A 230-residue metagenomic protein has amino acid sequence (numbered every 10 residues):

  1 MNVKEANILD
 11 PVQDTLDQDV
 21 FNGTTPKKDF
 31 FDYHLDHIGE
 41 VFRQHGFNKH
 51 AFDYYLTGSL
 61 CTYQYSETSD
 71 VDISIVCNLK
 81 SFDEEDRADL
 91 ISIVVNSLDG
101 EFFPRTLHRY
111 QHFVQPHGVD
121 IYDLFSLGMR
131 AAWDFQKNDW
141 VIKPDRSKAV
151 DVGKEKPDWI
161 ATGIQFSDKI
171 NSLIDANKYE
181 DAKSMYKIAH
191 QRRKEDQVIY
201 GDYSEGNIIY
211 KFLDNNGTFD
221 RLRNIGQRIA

Functional and structural regions predicted by a protein language model:
V3-S69, V76-A230: Catalytic core of pol beta-like nucleotidyltransferases
